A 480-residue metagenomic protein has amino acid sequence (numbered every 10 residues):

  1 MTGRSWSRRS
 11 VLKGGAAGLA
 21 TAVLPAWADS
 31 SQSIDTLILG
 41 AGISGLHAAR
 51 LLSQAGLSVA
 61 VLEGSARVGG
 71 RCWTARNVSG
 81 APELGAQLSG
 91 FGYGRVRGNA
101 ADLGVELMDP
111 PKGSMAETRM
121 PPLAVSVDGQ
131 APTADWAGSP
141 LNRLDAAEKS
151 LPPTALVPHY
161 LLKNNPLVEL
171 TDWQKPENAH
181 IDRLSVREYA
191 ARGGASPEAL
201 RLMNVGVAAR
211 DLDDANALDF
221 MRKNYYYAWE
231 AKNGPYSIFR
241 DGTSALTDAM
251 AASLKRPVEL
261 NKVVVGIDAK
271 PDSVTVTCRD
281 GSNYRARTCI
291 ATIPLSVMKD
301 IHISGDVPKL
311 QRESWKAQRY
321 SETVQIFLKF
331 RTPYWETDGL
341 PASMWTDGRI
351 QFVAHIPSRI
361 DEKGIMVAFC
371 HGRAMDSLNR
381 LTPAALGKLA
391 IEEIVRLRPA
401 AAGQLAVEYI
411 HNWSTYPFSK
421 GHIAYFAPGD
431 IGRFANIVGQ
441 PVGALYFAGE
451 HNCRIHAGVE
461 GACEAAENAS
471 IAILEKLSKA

Functional and structural regions predicted by a protein language model:
T2-R8, L12-A480: FAD-dinucleotide binding site
